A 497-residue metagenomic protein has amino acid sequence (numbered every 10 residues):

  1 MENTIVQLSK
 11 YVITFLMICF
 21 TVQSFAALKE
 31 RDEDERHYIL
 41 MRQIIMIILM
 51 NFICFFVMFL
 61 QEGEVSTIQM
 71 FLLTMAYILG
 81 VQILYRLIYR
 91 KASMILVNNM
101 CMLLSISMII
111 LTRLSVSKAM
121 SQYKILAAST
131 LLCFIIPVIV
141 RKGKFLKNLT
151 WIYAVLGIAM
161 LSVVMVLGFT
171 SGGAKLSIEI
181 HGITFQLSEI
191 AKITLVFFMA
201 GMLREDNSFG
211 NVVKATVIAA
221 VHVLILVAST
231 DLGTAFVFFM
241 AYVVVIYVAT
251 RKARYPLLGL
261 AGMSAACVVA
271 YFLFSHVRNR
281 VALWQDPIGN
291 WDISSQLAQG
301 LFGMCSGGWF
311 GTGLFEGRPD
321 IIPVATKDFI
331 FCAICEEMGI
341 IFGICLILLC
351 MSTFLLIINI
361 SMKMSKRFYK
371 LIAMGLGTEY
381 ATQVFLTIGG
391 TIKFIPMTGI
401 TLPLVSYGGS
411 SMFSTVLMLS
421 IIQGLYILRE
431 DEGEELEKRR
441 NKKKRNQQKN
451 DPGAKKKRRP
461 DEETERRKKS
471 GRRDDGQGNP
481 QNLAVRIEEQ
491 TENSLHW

Functional and structural regions predicted by a protein language model:
M1-M17: Hydrophobic transmembrane alpha-helical segments in integral membrane proteins
C19-F25, V81-I83: Alpha-helical transmembrane segments
V22-I39: Membrane-interface helix-loop junction between the first two transmembrane segments
R36-I39, N211, T326-A333, K370 (+1 more regions): Membrane-interface alpha-helices at helix entry/exit sites of multi-pass transporters
G63-I293, C332, E336-G390, L417 (+6 more regions): Hydrophobic alpha-helical transmembrane segments of multi-pass inner membrane proteins, especially in bacterial systems
P287-K327, F331, I340-F342: TM-adjacent membrane-interface loops and short helices in multi-pass inner/ER membrane proteins
K393-E435: Transmembrane alpha-helices of multi-pass inner-membrane enzymes
E432-R472: Short, highly charged, low-complexity non-transmembrane loops/tails of multi-pass membrane proteins
